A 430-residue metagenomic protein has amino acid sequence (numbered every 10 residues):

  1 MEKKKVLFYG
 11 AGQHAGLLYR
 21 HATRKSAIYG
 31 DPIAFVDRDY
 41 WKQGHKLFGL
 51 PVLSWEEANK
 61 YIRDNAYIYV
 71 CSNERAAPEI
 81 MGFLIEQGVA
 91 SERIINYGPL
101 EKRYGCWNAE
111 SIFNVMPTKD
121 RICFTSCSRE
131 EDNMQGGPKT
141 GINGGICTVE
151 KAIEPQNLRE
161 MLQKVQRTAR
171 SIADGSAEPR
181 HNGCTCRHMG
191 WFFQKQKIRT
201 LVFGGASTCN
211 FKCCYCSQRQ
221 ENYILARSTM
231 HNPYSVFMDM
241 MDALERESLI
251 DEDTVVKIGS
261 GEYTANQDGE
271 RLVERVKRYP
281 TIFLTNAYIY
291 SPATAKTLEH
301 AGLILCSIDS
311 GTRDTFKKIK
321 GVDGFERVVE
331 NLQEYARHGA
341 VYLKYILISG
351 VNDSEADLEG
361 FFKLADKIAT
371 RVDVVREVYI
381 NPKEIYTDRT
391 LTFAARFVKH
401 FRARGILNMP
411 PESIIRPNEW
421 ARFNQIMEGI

Functional and structural regions predicted by a protein language model:
M1-Y104: Hydrophobic, well-ordered beta-alpha structural blocks that scaffold small-molecule cofactor pockets
Y19, M81, M241-L244, E270-V273 (+4 more regions): Generic structural signal for well-ordered alpha-helices, preferentially at hydrophobic/aromatic core positions
K25-G30, N59-R63, Q87-V89, L249-I250 (+4 more regions): Short, conserved loop/helix-junction motifs that constitute active-site signature segments in enzyme catalytic cores
L53-N65, M241-S248, A295-K296: Short amphipathic alpha-helix with an adjacent loop that forms part of the alpha/beta core around
T125-G145, V149, G190-V236: Canonical Radical SAM [4Fe-4S] cluster-binding loop centered on the CxxxCxxC motif and its immediate flanking residues
E131-C184, V328-A340, T387-I430: C-terminal accessory region of radical SAM enzymes
K197-T208, R219-F237, I250-N266, V276-Y290 (+3 more regions): Core AdoMet radical
E252-V256, I282, L303, E326-W420 (+1 more regions): Conserved C-terminal portion of the radical SAM core fold that forms the substrate/S-adenosylmethionine-binding
